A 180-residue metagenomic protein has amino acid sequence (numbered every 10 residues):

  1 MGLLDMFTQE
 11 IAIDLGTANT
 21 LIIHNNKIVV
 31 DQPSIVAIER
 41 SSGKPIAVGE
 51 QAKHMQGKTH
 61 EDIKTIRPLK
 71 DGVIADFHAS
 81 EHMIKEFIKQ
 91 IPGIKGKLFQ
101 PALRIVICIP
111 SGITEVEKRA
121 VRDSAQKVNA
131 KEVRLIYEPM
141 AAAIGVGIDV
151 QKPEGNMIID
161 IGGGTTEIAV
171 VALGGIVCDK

Functional and structural regions predicted by a protein language model:
M1-I161, A169-K180: Nucleotide/phosphate-binding catalytic cleft detector across ATP-hydrolyzing and phosphate-transferring enzymes
T166: Metal-dependent DNA phosphodiester-chemistry modules and their immediately adjacent helices/loops in DNA-processing
